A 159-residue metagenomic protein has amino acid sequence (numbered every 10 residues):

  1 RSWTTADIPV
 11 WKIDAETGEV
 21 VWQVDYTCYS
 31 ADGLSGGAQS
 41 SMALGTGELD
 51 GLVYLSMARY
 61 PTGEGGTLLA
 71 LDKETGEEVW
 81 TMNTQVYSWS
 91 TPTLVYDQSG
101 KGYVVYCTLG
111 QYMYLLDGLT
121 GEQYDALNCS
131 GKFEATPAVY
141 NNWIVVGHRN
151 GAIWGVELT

Functional and structural regions predicted by a protein language model:
R1-V10, G33-L68, V86-M113, F133-W154 (+1 more regions): Repeat-blade elements of multi-bladed beta-propeller folds
I8, A15, Y26, G51 (+5 more regions): Short linear motifs in intrinsically disordered/low-complexity regions
P9, E19-D32, E77-T84, E122-C129 (+1 more regions): Aromatic (tryptophan-biased) beta-strands that constitute blades/sheets of beta-rich domains
D14-T17, D72-T75, D117-G121, L158-T159: Short loop/turn segments that connect beta-strands within beta-propeller blades
K73-T75, T84-S88, G110-Q111, T120: Active/binding-pocket-proximal capping segment
